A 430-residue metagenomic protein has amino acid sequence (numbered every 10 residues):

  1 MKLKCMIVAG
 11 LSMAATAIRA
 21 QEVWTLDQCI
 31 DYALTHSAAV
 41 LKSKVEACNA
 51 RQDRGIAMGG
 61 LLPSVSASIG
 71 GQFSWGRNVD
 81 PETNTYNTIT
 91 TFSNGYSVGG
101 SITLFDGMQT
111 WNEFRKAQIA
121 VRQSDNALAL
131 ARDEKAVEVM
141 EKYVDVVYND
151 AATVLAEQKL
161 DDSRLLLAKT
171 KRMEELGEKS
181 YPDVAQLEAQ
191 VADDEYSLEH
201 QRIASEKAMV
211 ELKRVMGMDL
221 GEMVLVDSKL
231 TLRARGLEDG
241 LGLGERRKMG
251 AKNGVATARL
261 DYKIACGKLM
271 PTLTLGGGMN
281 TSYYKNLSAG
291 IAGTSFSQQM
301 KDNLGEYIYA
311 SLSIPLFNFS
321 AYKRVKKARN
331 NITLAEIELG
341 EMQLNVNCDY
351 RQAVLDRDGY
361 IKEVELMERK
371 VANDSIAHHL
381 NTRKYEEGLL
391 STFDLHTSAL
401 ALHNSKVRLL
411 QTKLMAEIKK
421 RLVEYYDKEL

Functional and structural regions predicted by a protein language model:
M6, I30, L220, R408-L430: Acidic, low-complexity, intrinsically disordered peripheral segments
G10-R19: Hydrophobic h-region of N-terminal signal peptides that target proteins for export in Gram-negative bacteria
I18-S66, G70, S180, M216-D261 (+3 more regions): Bacterial Sec-pathway N-terminal export signals of envelope proteins
Q21-K142, R164, L273, G277 (+1 more regions): Short flexible linkers and secondary-structure junctions
L41-V45, M58, L104-R132, P182 (+5 more regions): Sec/SRP-type N-terminal targeting helices
S68-I102, K229-R233, G276-I314: Small/polar, glycine/serine/threonine/aspartate-rich low-complexity segments that form flexible
R132-G244, Y360, L402, L409 (+1 more regions): Periplasmic alpha-helical coiled-coil/stalk elements that build and connect Gram-negative outer-membrane
L167-V184, A377-H396: Alpha-helical hairpins and coiled-coil heptad-repeat segments
